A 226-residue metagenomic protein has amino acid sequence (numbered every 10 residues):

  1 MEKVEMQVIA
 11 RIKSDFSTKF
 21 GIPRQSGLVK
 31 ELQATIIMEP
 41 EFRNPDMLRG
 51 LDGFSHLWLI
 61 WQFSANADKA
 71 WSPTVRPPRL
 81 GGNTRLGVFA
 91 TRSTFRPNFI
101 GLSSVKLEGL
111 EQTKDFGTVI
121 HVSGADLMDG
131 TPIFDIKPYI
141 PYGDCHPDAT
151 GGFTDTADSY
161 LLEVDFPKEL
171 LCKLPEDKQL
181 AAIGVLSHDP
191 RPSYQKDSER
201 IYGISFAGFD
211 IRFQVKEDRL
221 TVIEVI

Functional and structural regions predicted by a protein language model:
M1-I100, Q112-H121, A125-I226: Mixed-charge, low-complexity intrinsically disordered regions
K13, V105-E108: Conserved positions in beta-strands of structured domains
